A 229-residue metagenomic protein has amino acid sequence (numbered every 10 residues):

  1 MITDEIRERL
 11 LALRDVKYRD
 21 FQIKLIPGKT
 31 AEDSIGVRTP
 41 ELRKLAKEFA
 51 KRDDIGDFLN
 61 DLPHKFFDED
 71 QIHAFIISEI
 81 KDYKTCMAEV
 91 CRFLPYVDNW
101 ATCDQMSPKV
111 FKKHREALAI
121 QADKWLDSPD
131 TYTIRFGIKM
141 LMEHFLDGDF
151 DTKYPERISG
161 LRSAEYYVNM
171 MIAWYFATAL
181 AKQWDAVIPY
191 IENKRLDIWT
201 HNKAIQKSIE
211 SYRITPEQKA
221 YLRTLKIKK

Functional and structural regions predicted by a protein language model:
M1-K229: Alpha-helical scaffold domains
